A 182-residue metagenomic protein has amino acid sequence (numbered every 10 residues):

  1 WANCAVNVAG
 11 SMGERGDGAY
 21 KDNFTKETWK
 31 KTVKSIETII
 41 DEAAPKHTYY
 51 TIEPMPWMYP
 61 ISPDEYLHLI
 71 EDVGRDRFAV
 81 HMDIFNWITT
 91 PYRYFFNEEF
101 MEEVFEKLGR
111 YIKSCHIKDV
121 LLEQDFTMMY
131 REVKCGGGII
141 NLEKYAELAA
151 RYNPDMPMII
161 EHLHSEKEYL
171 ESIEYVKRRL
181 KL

Functional and structural regions predicted by a protein language model:
W1-V80: Active-site acidic/histidine proton-transfer and metal-coordination neighborhood in alpha/beta enzyme cores
E37, P63-L182: Histidine-acidic metal/acid-base catalytic patches
